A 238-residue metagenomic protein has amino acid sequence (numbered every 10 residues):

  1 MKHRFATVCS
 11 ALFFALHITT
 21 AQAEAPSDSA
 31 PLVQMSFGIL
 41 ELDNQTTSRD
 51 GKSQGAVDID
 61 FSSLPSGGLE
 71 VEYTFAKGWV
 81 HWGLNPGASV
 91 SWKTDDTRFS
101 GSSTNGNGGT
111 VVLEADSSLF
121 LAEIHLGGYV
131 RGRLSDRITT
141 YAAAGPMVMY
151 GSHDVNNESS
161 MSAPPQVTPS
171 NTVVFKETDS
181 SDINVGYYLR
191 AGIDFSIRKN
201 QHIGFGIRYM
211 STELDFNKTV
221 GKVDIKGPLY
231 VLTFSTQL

Functional and structural regions predicted by a protein language model:
M1-A30: Cleavable N-terminal export/targeting peptides
A21-G78, L229-L238: Short glycine/proline- and aromatic-enriched beta-strand/turn motifs that initiate or cap beta-hairpins
D28, A76-V80, R133-R137, S196-N200: Outer-membrane beta-barrel channels and translocator barrels
M35-F37, G67-F75, A88-V90, I124-G132 (+4 more regions): Residues on the lipid-exposed face of transmembrane beta-strands in outer-membrane beta-barrel proteins
S36, K176-E177, I183-V185, G192 (+3 more regions): Outer membrane beta-barrel transmembrane domains
E41-L64, V90-A122, M149-N184, T212-L229: Extracellular/periplasm-exposed beta-strand and loop segments of Gram-negative cell-envelope proteins, dominated by
A115-S118, G128-R133, R137: Helix-adjacent hinge/juxtasegments
R137-Y141, H153-V155: Short, structured loop/turn "capping" segments at alpha-beta junctions
